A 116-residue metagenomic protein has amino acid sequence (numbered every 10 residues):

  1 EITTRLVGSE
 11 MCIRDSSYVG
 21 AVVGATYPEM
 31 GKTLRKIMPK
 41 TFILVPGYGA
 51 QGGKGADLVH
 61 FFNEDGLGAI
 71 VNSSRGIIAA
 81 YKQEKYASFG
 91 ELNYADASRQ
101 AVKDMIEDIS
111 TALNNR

Functional and structural regions predicted by a protein language model:
E1-I13: Single conserved hydrophobic/aromatic residue that forms the stacking wall/gate of nucleotide- or nucleobase-binding
T4, D15-S16, Q51-G52, A56: Short, mixed-charge, low-aromatic patches
R14-V19, I109-L113: A structural motif corresponding to the C-terminal end of an alpha-helix and its immediate exit/capping segment
S17, T41-F42, R116: Structural alpha-beta junctions
A21, A25-N72, G76-Q83: A C-terminal functional module that forms or caps the active site or interfaces directly with catalytic machinery
L58-E64, A79-R116: C-terminal helical cap(s) of enzyme catalytic domains, especially alpha/beta-barrels
